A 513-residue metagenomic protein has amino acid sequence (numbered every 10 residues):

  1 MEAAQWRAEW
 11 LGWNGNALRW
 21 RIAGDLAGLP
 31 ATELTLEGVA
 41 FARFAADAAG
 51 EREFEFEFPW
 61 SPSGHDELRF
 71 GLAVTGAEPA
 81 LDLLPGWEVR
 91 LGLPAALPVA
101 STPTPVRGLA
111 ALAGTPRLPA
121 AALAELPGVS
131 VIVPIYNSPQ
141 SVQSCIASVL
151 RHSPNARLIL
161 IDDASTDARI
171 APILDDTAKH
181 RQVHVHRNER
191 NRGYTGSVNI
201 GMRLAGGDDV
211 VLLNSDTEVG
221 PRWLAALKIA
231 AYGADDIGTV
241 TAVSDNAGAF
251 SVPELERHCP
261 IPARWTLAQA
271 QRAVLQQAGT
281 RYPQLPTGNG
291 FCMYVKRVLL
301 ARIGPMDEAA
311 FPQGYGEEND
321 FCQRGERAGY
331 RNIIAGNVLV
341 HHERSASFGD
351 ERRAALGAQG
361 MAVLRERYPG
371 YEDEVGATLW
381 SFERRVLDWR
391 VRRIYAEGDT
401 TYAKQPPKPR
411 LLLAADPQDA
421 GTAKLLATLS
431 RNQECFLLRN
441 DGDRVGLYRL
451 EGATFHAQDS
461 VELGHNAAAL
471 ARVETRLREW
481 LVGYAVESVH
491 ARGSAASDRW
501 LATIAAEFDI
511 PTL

Functional and structural regions predicted by a protein language model:
M1-W13, S63-G128, Q140-S141, A268-L275 (+4 more regions): Non-catalytic membrane-proximal stalk/linker segments that position and tether the catalytic domains
A147-A156: Short, acidic, metal-binding catalytic loop of nucleotide-sugar glycosyltransferases
D162-P172, R190: A conserved acidic beta->alpha catalytic loop
N188-A205, P221: Glycine-rich, basic loop-to-helix element that forms the pyrophosphate-binding segment of sugar-nucleotide handling
T195-G196, R203, N246, C259-V298: A recurrent flexible, glycine/aromatic-enriched loop bordering the glycosyltransferase active site that acts as
V210: Short aromatic/hydrophobic "clamp" motif used to bind/position activated sugar donors
E218-C259: Conserved donor NDP-sugar-binding/catalytic core segment of glycosyltransferases
R222-K228, Q284-G304, A309-L339: A short, conserved alpha-helix in the catalytic core of glycosyltransferases
